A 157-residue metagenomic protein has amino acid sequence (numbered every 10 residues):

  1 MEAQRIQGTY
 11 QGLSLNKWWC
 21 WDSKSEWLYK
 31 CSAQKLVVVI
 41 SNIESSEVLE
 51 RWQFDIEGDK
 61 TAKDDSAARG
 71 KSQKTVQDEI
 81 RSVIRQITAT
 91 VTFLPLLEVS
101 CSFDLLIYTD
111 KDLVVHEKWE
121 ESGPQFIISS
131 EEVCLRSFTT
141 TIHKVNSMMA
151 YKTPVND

Functional and structural regions predicted by a protein language model:
M1-D157: Long protein-protein interaction modules used by eukaryotic assembly/scaffold proteins
